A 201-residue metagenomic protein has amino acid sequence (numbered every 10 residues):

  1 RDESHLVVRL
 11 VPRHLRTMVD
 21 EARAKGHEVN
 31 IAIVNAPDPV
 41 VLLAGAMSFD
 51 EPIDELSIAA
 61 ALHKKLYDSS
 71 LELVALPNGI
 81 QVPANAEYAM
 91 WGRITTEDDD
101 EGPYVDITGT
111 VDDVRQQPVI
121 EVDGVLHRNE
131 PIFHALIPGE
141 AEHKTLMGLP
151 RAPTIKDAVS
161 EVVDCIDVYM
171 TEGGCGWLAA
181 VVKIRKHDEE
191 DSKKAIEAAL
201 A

Functional and structural regions predicted by a protein language model:
D2-F49: Internal alpha/beta scaffold segment
P37-A201: Charged, compositionally biased interaction regions
